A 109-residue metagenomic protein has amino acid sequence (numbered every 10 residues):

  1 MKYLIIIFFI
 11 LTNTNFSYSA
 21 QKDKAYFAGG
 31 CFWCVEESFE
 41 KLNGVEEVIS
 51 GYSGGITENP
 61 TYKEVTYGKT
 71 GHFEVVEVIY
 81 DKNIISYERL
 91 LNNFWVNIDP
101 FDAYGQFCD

Functional and structural regions predicted by a protein language model:
K2-Y3, S19: Bacterial Sec-exported substrate-binding components of ABC uptake systems
Y3-N13: Sec-dependent N-terminal signal peptides
F16-D109: Flexible coil/turn and secondary-structure edge motifs
